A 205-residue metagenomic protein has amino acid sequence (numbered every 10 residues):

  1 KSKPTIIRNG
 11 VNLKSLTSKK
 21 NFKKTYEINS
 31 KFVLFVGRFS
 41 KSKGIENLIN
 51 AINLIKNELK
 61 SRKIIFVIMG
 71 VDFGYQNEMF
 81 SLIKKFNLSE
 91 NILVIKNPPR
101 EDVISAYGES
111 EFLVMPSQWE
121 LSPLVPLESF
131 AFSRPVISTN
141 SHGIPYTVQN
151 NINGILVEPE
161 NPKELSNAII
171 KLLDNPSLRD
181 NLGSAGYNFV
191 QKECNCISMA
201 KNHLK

Functional and structural regions predicted by a protein language model:
G10: Carbohydrate-associated surface elements
E27-K43, I49-I52, V67: Conserved donor-binding/catalytic core segment of Leloir-type glycosyltransferases
E78-P98: Nucleotide-activated donor-binding/catalytic signature segment of Leloir-type glycosyltransferases, i.e., the conserved
N97, S105-S110: Short alpha-helical donor nucleotide-sugar binding micro-motif in glycosyltransferases
Q118: Aromatic "clamp/platform" in nucleotide-sugar-dependent glycosyltransferases that forms part of the donor/acceptor
P135-S138: Short hydrophobic beta-strand element within catalytic cores of glycosyltransferases and related nucleotide-activated
N150-N151, I155-P162, K171-S177: Conserved acidic donor-binding segment of nucleotide-sugar-dependent glycosyltransferases
E164, K171, L178-E193, M199-N202: A short, well-ordered alpha-helix in the C-terminal region of glycosyltransferases
